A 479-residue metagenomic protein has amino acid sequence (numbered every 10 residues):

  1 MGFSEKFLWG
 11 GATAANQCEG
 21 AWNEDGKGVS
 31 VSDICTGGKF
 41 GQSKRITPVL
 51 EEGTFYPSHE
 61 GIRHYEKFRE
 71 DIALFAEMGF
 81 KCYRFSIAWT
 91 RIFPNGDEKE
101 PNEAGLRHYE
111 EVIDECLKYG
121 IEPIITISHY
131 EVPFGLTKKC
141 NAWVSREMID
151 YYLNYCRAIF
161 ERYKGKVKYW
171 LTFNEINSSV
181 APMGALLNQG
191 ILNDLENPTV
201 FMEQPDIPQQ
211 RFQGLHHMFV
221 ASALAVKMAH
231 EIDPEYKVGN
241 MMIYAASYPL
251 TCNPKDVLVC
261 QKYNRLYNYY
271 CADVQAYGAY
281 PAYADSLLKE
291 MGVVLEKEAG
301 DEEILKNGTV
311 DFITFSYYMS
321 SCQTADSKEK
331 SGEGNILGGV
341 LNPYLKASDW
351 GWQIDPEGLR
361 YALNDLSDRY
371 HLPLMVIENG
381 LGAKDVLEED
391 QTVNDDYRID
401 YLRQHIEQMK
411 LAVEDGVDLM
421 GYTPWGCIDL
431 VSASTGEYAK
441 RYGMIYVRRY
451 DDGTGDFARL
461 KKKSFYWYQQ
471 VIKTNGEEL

Functional and structural regions predicted by a protein language model:
M1-E52, A76, N95-D97, E103-L479: Active-site region of glycoside hydrolase catalytic domains
A12-A14, S86-T90: Acidic/polar N-terminal loop/beta-strand segments that form early-domain functional surfaces
G53-K67, V144-R146: Active-site mouth loops of central-metabolism enzymes
G61-A73, P94, G105: Internal amphipathic alpha-helical repeat/solenoid segments
K67-A88, N307-I313: Catalytic domains of carbohydrate-active enzymes, especially glycoside hydrolases
